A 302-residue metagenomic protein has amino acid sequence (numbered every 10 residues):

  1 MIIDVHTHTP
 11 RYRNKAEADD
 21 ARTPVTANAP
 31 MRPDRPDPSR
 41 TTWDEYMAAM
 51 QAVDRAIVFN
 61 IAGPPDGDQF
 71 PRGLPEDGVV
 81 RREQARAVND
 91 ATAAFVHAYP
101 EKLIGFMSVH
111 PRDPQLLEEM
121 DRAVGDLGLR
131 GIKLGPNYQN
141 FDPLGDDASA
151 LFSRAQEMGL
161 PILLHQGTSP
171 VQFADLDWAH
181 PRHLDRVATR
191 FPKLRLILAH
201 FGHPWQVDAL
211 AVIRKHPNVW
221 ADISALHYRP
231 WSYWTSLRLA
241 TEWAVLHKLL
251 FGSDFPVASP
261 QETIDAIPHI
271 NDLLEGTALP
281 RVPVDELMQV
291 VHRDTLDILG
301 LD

Functional and structural regions predicted by a protein language model:
M1-H8, Y12-Q51, R55, D121-R122 (+2 more regions): Mid-to-C-terminal alpha-helical segments outside catalytic/metal-binding sites
H6, T92, A123, I132 (+7 more regions): Conserved, mostly hydrophobic/aromatic
H8-R13, P64-D66, P111-Q115, Q139 (+4 more regions): Active-site environment of divalent metal-dependent phosphoester hydrolases
R22-P24, R130-G131, N140-F251: Catalytic pocket-lining loop regions of alpha/beta-barrel enzymes, especially the amidohydrolase/enolase/GH5 lineages
V25-P71, K102-V109, R130-G131, N137: Divalent metal-dependent hydrolysis catalytic cores, especially in the metallo-beta-lactamase
W43-M47, N89-V96, M120-D121, A148 (+4 more regions): Generic structural signal for well-ordered alpha-helices, preferentially at hydrophobic/aromatic core positions
A48-A56, T92-I104, M158, V187-L194 (+1 more regions): A structural motif corresponding to the C-terminal end of an alpha-helix and its immediate exit/capping segment
D66-W178, V219: Active-site gating/metal-coordination segments in enzymes
